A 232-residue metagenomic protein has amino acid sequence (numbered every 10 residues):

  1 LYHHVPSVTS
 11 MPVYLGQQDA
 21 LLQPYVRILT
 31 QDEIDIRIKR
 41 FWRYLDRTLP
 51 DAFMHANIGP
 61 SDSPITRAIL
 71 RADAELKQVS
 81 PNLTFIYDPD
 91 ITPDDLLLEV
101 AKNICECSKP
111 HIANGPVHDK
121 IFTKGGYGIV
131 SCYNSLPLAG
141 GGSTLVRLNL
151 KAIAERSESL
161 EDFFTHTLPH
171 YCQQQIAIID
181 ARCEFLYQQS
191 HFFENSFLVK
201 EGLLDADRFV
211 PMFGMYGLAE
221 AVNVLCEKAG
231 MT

Functional and structural regions predicted by a protein language model:
L1-D207, K228, T232: Conserved catalytic cores of very large enzyme subunits
V13, D205-A221: Conserved phosphate/anionic-ligand binding catalytic regions in large, soluble enzymes, centered on
E220-K228: Well-ordered alpha-helical scaffold segments within catalytic/enzyme domains
